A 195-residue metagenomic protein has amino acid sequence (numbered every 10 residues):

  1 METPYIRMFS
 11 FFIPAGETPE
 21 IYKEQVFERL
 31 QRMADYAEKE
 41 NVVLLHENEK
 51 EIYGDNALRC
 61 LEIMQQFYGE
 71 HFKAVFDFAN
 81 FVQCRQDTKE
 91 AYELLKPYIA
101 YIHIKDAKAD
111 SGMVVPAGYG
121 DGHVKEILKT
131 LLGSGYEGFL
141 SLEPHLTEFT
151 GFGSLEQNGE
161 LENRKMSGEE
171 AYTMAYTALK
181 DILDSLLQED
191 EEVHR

Functional and structural regions predicted by a protein language model:
M1-A74, Q83, E162-E169, D190-V193: Active-site acidic/histidine proton-transfer and metal-coordination neighborhood in alpha/beta enzyme cores
A57-F72, F76, V82-R195: Histidine-acidic metal/acid-base catalytic patches
